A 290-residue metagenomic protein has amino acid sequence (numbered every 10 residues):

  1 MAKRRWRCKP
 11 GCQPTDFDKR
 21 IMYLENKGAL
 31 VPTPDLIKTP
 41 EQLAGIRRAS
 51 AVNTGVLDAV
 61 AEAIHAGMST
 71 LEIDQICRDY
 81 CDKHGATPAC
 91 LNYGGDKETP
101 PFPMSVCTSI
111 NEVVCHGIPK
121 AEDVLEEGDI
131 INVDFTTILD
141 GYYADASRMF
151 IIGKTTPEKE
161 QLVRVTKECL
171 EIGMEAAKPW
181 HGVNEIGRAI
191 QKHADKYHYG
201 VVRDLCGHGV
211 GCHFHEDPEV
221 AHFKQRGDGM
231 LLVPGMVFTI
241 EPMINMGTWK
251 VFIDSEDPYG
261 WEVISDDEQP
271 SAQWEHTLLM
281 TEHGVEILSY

Functional and structural regions predicted by a protein language model:
M1-Y290: Active-site neighborhoods and metal-handling regions in enzymes and metal-associated proteins
